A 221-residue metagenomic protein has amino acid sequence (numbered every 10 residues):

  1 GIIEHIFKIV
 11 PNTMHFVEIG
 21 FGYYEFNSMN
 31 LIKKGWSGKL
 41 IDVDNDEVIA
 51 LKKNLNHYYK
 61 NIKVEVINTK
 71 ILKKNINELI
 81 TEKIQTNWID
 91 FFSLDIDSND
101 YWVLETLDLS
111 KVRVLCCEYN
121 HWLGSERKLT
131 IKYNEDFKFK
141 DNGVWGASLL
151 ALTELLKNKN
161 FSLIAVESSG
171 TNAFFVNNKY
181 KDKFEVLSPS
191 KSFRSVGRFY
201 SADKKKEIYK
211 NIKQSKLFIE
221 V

Functional and structural regions predicted by a protein language model:
G1-E82, F91-L94, H121-G124: SAM cofactor-binding core of SAM-dependent methyltransferases, primarily the Rossmann-like beta-alpha-beta module
G1-N12, V17, N27, K34 (+2 more regions): Rossmann-like AdoMet/SAM-dependent catalytic core
P11, N87, S110: Structured loop/turn residues at beta-strand edges in well-structured enzyme cores
W36, K111-R113, F161: A short helix->loop->beta-strand "cap" motif at the edges of active sites that frequently abuts
V66, W102-K138: A short alpha/beta connector and helix-capping loop motif
I76-T86, E105-D108: Short amphipathic alpha-helix with an adjacent loop that forms part of the alpha/beta core around
N87-S93, V114: Short SAM/SAH-binding signature in class I
S93-V103: Active-site glycine- and acidic-residue-rich loops that bind and position anionic ligands or nucleotide-like cofactors
